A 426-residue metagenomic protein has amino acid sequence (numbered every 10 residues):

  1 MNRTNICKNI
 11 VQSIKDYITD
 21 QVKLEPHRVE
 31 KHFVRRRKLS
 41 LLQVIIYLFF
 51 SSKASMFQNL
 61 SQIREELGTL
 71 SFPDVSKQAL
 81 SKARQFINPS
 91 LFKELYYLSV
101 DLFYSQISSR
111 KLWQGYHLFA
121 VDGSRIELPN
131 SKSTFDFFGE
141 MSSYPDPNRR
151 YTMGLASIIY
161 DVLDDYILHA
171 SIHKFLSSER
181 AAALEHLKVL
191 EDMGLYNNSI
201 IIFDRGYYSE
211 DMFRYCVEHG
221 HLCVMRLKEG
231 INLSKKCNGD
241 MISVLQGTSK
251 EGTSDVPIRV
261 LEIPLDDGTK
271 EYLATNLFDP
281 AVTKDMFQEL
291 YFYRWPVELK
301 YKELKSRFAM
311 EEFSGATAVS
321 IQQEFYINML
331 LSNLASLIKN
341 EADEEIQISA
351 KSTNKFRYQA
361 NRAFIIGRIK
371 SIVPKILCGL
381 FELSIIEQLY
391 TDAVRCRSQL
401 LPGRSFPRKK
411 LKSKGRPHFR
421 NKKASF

Functional and structural regions predicted by a protein language model:
M1-L60, D74, A79, R84-I87 (+4 more regions): Single, function-defining residue in the core of a domain
Q62-E66: Short alpha-helical "recognition helix" segments of helix-turn-helix
V100-S108: A short, well-structured juxtamembrane/interface segment
F137-S143: Short Pro/Gly-enriched beta-strand edge/turn motifs at strand-loop
